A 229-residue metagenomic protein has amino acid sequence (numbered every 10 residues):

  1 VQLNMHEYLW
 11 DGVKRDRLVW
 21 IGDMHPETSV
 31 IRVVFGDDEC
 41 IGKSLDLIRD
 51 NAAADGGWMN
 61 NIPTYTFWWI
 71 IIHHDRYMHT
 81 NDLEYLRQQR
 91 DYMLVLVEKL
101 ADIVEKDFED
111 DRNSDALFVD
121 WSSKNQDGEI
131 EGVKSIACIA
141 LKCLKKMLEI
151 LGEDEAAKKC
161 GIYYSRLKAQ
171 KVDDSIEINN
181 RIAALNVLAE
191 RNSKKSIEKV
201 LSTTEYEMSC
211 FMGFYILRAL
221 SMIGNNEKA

Functional and structural regions predicted by a protein language model:
V1-V13, V19, G42-L45: Low-complexity, Ser/Thr/Pro/Gly-enriched N-terminal "stalk/linker" regions
V19-A229: Active-site core of glycosidic bond-cleaving carbohydrate-active enzymes
